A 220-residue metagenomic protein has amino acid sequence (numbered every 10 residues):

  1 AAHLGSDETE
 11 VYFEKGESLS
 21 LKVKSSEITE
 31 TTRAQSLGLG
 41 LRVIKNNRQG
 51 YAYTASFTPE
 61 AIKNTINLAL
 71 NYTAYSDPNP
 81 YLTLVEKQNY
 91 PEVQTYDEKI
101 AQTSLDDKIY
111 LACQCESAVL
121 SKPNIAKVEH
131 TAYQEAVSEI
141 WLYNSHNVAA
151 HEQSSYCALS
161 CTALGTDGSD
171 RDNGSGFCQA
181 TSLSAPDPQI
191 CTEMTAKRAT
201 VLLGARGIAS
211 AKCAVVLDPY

Functional and structural regions predicted by a protein language model:
A1-Y220: Active-site bordering "gate/hinge" segments that shape substrate access to catalytic or cofactor-binding pockets
